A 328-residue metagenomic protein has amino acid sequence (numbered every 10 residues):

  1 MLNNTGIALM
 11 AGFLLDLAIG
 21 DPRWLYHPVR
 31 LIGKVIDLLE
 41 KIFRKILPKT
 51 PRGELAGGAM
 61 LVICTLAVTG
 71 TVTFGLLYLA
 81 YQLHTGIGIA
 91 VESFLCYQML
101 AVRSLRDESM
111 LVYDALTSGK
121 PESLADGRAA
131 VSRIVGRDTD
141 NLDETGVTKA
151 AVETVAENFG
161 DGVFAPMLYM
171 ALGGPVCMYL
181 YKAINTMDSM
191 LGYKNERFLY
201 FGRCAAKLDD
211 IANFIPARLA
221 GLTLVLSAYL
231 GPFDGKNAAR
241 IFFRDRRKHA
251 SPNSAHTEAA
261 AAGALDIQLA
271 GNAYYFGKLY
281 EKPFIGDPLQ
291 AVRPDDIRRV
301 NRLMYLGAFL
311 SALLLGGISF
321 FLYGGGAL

Functional and structural regions predicted by a protein language model:
M1-L180, I184, G192-L328: Hydrophobic alpha-helical transmembrane segments
S189: Glycine-rich phosphate/dinucleotide-binding loop and adjoining beta-alpha-beta core of small-molecule
